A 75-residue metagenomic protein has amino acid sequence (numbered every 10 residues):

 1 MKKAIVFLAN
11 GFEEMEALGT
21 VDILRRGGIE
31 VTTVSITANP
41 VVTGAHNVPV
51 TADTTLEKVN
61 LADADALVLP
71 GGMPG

Functional and structural regions predicted by a protein language model:
M1-G75: Extended, subdomain-level signal for the structured scaffold at the beginning of enzyme domains
